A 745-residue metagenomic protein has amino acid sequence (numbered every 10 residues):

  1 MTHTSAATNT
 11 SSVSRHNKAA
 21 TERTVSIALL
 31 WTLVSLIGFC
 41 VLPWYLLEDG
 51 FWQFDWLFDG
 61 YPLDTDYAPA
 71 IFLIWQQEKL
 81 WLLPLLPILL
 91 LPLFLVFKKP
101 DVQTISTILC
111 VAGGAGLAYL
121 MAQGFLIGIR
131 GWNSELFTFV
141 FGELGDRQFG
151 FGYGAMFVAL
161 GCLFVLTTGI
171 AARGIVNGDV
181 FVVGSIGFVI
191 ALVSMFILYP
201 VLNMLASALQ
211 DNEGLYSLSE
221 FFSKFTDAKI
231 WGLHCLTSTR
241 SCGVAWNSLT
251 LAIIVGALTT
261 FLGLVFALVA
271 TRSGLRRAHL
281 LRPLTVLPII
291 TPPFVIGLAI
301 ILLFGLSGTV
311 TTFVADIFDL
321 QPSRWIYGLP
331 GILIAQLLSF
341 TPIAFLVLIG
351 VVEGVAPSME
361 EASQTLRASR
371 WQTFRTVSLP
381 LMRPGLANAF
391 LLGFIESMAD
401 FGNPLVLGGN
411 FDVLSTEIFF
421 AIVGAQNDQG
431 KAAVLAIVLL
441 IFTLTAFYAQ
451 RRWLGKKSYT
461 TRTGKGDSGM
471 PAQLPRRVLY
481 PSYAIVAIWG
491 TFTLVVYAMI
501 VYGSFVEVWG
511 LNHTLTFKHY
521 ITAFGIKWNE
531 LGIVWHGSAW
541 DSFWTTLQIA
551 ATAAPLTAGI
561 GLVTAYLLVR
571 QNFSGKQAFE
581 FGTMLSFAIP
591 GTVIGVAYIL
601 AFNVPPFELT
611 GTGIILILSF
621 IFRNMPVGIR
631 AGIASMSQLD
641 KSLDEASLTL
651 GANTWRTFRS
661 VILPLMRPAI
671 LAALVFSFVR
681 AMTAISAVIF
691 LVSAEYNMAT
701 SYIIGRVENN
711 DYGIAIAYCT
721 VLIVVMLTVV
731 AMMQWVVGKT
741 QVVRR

Functional and structural regions predicted by a protein language model:
M1-S35, L93-A112, V158-V189, R276-A278 (+2 more regions): Transmembrane alpha-helical segments of polytopic membrane transport and secretion proteins
M1-V96, A387: Membrane-anchoring hydrophobic segments
V25-W52, E78-L82, T104, V111-R130 (+13 more regions): Membrane-water interface segments at the C-terminal ends of transmembrane alpha-helices in multi-pass inner-membrane
D49-L73, F125-G145, S219-F222: Membrane-interfacial interhelical loops
S134-R173: Long amphipathic alpha-helical scaffold segments
Y216-T226, F411-A421, G510-G525, A694-V707: Short hydrophobic, aromatic-rich alpha-helical segments embedded in or entering the lipid bilayer of multi-pass
T259, L366-A368, L650-A652: A short glycine-centered flexible hinge/capping loop motif at secondary-structure junctions
S363-Q364, S647: The alpha-helix within a helix-turn-helix
